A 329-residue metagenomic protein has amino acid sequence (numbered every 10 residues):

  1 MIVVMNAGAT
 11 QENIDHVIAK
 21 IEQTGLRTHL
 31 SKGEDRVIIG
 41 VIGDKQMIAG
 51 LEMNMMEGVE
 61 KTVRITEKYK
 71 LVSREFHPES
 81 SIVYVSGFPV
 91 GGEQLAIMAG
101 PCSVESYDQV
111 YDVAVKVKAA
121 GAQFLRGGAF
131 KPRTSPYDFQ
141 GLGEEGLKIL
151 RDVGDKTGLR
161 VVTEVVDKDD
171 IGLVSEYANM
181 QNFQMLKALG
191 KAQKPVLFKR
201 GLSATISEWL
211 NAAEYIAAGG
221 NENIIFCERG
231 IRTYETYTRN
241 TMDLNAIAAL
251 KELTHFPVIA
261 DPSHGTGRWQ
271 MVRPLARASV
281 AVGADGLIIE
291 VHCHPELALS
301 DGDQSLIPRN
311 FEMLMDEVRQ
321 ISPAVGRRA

Functional and structural regions predicted by a protein language model:
M1-I97: Non-catalytic terminal accessory/regulatory regions of metabolic enzymes
G8, L95-D112, S135-L142, R160-V165 (+2 more regions): Active-site mouth loops of central-metabolism enzymes
K32-I38, G91-I97, G154-T163, P195-F198 (+1 more regions): Short beta-strand/loop segments at the ligand-binding rim of alpha/beta enzyme cores
M53, G100, L125, V174 (+3 more regions): Conserved, mostly hydrophobic/aromatic
I82-C102, A129-P136, K251-A260: N-terminal small/glycine-rich loop or linker at the start of catalytic domains across soluble metabolic enzymes
V85, N179-V291: Catalytic alpha/beta core domains of metabolic enzymes, predominantly
R126-E144, C293-D303: Glycine-rich, proline-tolerant flexible connector loops at the mouths of alpha/beta enzymes
F139-T163, A188-P195, L244-V258, Q304-G326: Alpha-helix-loop-beta-strand connector modules within alpha/beta enzyme cores
